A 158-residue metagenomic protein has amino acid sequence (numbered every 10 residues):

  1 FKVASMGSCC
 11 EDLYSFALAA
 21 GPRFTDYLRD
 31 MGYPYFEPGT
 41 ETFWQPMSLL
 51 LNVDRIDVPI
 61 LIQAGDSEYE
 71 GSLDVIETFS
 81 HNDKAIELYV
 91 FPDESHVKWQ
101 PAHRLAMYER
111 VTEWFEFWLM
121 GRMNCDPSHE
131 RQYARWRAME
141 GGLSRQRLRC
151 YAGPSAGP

Functional and structural regions predicted by a protein language model:
F1-P158: Active-site-proximal cap/loop segments of hydrolase catalytic domains
